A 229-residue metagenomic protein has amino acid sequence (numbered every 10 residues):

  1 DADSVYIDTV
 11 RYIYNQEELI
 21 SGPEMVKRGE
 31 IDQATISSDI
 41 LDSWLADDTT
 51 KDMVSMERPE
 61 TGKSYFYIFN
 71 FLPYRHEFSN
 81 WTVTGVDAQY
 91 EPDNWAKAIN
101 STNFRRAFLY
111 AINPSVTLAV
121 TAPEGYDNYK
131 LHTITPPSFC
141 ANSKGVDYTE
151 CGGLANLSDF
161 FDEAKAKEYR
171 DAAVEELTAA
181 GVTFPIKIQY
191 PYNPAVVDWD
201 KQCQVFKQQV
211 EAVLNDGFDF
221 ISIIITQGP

Functional and structural regions predicted by a protein language model:
A2-D47: Ligand-site clamp/hinge motif
R11-Y14, D32-I36, M56, Y65-N70 (+3 more regions): Structural recognition of the beta-strand scaffold that forms the well-ordered cores of secreted hydrolase catalytic
Q16, K63-N103, V120: A bilobed periplasmic-binding-protein/Venus flytrap-type ligand-binding module shared by bacterial periplasmic
S21-P23, F104-R105, G228-P229: Short, hydrophobic alpha-helical packing/hinge segments within bilobed ligand-binding/sensory domains
M25-I36, A46-M56, A212-P229: Periplasmic binding protein-like
D39, T61, L72-Y74, E124-Y126: Solvent-exposed coil/turn segments that connect beta secondary-structure elements in extracytoplasmic/periplasmic
D52-F66, K130-T135: A structural signal for short loop-to-beta-strand junctions that line the ligand-binding cleft of periplasmic/secreted
V86, N94-D219: Append "and occasionally in soluble cytosolic enzymes with long acidic Gly/Pro-rich linkers
